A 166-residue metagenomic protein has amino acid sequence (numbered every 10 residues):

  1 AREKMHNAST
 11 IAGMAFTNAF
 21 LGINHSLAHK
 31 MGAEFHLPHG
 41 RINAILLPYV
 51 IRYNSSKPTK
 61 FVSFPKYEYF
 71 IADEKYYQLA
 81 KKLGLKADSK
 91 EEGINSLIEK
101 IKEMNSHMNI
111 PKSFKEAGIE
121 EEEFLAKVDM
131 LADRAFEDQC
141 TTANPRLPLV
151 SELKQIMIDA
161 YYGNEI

Functional and structural regions predicted by a protein language model:
A1, E92, K115-G118, P145-S151: Short coil/turn segments at secondary-structure boundaries
A1-A19: Carboxylate- and glycine-rich phosphate/diphosphate-binding segment that chelates Mg2+/Mn2+
R2-M5, I94, V128, L153: Hydrophobic packing residues in well-ordered alpha-helices of helical domains and bundles
G22, K102-I110, M130-F136: Short acidic alpha-helix initiation/capping motifs at coil-to-helix transition points, especially at protein N-termini
H25: Short conserved active-site loop signatures built around small residues
H29-E34, I51: Interfacial segments of multi-pass membrane proteins
L37-E123, I166: Gly/Pro-rich interdomain helix-loop hinge
E123-I166: Short, amphipathic C-terminal "tail helix"
